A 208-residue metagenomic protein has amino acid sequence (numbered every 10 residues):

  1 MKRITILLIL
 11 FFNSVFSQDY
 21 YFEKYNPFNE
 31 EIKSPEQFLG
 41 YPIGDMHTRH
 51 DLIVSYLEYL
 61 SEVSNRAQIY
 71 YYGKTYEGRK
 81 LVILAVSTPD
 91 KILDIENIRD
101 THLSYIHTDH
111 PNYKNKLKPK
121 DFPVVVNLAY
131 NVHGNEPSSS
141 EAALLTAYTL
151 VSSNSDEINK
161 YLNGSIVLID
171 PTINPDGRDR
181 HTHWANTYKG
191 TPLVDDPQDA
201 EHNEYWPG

Functional and structural regions predicted by a protein language model:
R3-N13: Sec-dependent N-terminal signal peptides
V15-Q18: Boundary at the C-terminal end of the N-terminal hydrophobic targeting segment
Y25-D45, L128-Y130: Acidic/histidine-rich, surface-exposed loop or edge segments in extracytoplasmic proteins
E31, I43-M46, H50-I53, E136-A143: Solvent-exposed, acidic/flexible segments
P42, S61-S64, L150-N154: Sec/Tat-exported extracytoplasmic proteins
H50-D90, E96: A non-catalytic alpha/beta surface segment that caps or lines the substrate-entry region of metallo-dependent hydrolase
P89, I98-G208: Active-site/substrate-binding loop(s) of hydrolase catalytic cores
